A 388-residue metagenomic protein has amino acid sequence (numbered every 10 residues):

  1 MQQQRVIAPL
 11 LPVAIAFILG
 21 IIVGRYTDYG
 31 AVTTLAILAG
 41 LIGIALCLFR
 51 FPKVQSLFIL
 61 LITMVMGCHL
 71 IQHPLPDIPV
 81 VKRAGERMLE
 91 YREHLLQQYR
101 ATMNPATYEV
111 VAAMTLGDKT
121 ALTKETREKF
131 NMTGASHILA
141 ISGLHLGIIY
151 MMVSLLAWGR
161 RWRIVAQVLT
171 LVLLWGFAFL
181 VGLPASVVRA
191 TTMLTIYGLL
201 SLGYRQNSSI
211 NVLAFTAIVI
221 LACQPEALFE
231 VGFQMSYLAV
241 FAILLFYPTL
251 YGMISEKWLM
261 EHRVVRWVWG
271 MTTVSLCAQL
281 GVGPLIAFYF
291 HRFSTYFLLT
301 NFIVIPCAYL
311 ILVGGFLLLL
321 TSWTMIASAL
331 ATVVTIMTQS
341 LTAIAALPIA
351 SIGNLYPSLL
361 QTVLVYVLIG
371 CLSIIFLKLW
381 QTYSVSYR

Functional and structural regions predicted by a protein language model:
M1-P79, R189: N-terminal leader/targeting segments
Q2-Q4, D77-M193, G198: Aromatic-rich juxtamembrane segments at the membrane interface
Q3-I7, L48-S56, A157-A166, S201-V212 (+1 more regions): Membrane-helix interface "capping/anchor" motifs
L10-P12, A16, A36-A39, I59-T63 (+6 more regions): Small-residue packing motifs within transmembrane alpha-helices
V13-I18, Y26-V32, Q55-F58, L183-C371 (+1 more regions): Internal transmembrane alpha-helical bundles of multi-pass membrane proteins
A36-G40, I141-V153, R189, L360-L372: Hydrophobic alpha-helical transmembrane segments
V65-G85, L377-R388: Hydrophobic alpha-helical transmembrane segments in integral membrane proteins
L70-L75, A178, F290, F316 (+1 more regions): Transmembrane helix-loop junctions and nearby membrane-interface residues
